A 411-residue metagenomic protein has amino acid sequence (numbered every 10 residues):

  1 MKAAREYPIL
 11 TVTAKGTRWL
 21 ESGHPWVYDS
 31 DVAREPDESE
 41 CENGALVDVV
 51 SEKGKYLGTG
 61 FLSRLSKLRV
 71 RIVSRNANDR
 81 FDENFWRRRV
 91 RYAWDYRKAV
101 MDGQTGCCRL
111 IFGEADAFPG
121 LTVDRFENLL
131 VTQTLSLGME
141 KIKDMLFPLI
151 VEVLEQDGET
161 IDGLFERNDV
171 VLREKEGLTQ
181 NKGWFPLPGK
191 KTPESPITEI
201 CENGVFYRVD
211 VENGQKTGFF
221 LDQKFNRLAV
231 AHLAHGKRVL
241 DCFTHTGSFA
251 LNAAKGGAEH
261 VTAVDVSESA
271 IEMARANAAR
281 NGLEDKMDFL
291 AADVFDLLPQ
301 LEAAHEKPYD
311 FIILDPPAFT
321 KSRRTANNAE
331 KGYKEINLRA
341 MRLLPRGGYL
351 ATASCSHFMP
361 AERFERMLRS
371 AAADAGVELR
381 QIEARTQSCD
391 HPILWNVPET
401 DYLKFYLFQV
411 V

Functional and structural regions predicted by a protein language model:
M1-E127: Non-catalytic accessory regions of SAM-dependent methyltransferases
I111-D124, K143-F219: Non-catalytic substrate-recognition/targeting regions of SAM-dependent transferases
G236-H245: Conserved class I S-adenosyl-L-methionine
T246-E259: Conserved SAM-binding loop of SAM-dependent methyltransferases across substrates and taxa, primarily the Class I
H260-D265: Conserved SAM-binding motif I beta-strand of class I
S269-I313: S-adenosyl-L-methionine
P308, E335, Y349-V411: C-terminal catalytic and target-recognition region of SAM-dependent MTase-like enzymes, primarily methyltransferases
Y309-R339: Mobile active-site "lid"/loop adjacent to the S-adenosyl-L-methionine
